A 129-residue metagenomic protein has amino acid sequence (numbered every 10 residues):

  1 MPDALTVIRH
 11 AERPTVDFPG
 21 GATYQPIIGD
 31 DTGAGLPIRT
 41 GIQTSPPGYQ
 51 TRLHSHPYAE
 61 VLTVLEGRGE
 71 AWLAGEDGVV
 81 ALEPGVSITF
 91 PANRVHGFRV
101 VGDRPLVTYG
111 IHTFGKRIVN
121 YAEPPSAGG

Functional and structural regions predicted by a protein language model:
M1-I38, T44, E123-G129: A short, N-terminal "cap"/entry segment at the start of jelly-roll beta-barrel domains of the cupin/DSBH fold
T32-G33, E76, D103-R104: Short strand-connecting beta-turns/loops that link adjacent beta-strands
T40-T44, V61, V79, S87-T89 (+1 more regions): Conserved hydrophobic/aromatic beta-strand scaffold that supports enzyme active sites
G41-H56: Conserved short histidine dyad/triad with adjacent acidic residue
S55, A59-P84, R94: A short beta-strand-loop-beta hairpin characteristic of the jelly-roll/cupin
E83-P84, A92-R117: Ligand-binding loop in jelly-roll beta-barrel domains
